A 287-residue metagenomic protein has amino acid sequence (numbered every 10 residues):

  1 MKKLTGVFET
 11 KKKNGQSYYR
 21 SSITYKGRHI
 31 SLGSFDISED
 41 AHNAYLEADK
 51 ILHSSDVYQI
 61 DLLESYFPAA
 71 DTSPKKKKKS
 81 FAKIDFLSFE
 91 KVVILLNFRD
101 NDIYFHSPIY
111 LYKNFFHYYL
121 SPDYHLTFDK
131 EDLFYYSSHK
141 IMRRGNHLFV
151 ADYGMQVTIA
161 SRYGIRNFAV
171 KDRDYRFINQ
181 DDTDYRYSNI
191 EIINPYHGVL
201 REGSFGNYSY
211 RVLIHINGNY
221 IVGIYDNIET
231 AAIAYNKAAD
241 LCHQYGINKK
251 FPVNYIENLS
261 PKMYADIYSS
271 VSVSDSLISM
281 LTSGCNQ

Functional and structural regions predicted by a protein language model:
M1-Q287: Boundary-flanking segments of nucleic-acid-binding domains in nuclear regulatory proteins
